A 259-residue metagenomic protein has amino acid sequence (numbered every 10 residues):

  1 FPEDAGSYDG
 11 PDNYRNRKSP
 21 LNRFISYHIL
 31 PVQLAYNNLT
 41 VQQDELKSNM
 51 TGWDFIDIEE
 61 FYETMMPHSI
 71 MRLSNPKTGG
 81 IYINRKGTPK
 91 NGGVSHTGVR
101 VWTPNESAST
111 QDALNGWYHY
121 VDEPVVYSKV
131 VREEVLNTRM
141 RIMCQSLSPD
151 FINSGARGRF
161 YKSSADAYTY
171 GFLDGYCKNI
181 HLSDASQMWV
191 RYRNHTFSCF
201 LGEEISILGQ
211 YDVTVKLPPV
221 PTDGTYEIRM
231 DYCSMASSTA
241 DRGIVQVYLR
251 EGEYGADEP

Functional and structural regions predicted by a protein language model:
F1-P2, I25, T110-Y127: FKBP-type peptidyl-prolyl cis-trans isomerase
D4-P104: Aromatic/histidine-rich interaction motifs
N13-R17, A113, V220: Extracytoplasmic/periplasmic, Sec-exported soluble proteins
D44-T51, R72, T78, Y82-G98 (+1 more regions): Extracytoplasmic
V101-W102, H119, Y254: Short, isolated positions in well-ordered beta-strands
